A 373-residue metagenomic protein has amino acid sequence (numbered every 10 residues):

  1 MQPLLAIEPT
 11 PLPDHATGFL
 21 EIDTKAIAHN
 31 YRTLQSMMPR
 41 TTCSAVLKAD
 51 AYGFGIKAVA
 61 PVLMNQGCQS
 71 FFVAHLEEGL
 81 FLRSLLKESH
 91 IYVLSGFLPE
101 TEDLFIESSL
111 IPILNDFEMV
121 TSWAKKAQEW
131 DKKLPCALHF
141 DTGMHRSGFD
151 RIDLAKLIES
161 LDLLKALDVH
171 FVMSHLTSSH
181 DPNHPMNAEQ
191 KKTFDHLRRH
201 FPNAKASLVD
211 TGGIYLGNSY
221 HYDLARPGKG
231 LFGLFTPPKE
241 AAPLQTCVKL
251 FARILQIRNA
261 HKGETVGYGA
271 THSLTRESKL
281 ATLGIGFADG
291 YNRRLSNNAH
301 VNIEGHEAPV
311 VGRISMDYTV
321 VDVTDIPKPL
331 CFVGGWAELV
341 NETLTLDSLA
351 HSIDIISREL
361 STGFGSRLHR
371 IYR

Functional and structural regions predicted by a protein language model:
Q2-T24, A28, E78, F97 (+2 more regions): Active-site anion/phosphate-binding pocket segments in diverse small-molecule metabolic enzymes
L4-L5, P13-D14, G18-I22, A26-H29 (+3 more regions): Active-site-proximal beta-alpha core segment in soluble small-molecule metabolic enzymes
Q35-M37, H272-S273: Short secondary-structure boundary/capping segments within folded domains
